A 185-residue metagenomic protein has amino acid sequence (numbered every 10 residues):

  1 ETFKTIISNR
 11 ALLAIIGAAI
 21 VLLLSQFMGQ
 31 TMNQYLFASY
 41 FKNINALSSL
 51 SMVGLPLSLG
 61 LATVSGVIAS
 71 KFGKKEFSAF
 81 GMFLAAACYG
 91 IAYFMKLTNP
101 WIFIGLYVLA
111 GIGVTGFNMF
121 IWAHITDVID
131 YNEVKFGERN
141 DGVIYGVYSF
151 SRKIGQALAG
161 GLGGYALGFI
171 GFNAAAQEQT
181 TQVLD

Functional and structural regions predicted by a protein language model:
E1-D185: Membrane-embedded alpha-helical bundles of multi-pass transporters/translocases, especially carrier/permease families
